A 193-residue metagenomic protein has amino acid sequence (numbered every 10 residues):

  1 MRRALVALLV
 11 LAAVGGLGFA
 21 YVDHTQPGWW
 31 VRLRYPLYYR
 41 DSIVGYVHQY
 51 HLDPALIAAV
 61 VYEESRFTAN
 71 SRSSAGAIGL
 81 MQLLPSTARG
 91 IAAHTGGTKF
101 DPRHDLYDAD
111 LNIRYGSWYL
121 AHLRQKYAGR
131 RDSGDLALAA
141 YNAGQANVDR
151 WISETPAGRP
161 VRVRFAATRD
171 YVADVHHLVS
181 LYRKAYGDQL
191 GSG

Functional and structural regions predicted by a protein language model:
A4-V22: Hydrophobic membrane-insertion alpha-helices, especially the h-region of bacterial N-terminal signal peptides
F19-G193: Catalytic glycan-binding domains that act on GlcNAc-containing polysaccharides
